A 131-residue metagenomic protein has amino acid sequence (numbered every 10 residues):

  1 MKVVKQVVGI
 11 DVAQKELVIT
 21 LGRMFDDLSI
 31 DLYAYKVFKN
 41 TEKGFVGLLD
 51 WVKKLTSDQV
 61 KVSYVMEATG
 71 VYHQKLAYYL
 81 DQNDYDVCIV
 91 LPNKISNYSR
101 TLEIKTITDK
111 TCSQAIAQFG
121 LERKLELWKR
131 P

Functional and structural regions predicted by a protein language model:
M1-P131: Phosphate- and other anionic-substrate recognition elements at nucleic-acid/protein interfaces
